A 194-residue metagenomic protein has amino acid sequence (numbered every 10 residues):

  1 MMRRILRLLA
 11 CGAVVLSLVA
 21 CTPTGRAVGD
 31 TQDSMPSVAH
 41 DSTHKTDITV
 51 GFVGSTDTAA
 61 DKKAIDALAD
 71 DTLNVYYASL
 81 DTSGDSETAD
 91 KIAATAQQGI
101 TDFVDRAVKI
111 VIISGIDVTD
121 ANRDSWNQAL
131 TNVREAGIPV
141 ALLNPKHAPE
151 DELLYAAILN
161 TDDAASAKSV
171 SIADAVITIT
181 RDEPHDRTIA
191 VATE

Functional and structural regions predicted by a protein language model:
M1-V19: Sec-dependent bacterial lipoprotein signal peptides
V19-R26: Bacterial signal peptide processing site
D70-S86: Short beta-strand elements in bilobed, periplasmic/extracellular small-molecule ligand-binding domains
T95-K109, A129: Short, well-structured alpha-helical segments in soluble
I112-S114, G137-A148: Short beta-strand elements of ligand-binding domains
N122-V140: Catalytic-core regions built around general acid/base machinery
L142-T161: Glycine-rich, charge-decorated loop segments at or immediately adjacent to ligand/cofactor-binding or catalytic sites
A156-E194: Extracellularly exposed regions in secreted/surface proteins, prominently low-complexity, repeat-rich
